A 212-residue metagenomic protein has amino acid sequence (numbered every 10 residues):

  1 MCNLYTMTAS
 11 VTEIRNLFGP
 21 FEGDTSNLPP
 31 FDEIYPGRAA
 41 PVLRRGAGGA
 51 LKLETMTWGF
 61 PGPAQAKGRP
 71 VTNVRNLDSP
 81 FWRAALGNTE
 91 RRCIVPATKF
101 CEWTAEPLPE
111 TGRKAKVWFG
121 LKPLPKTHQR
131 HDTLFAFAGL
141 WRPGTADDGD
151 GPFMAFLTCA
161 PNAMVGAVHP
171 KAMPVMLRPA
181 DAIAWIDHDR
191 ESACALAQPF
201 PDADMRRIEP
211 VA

Functional and structural regions predicted by a protein language model:
M1-A212: Short linear sequence motif anchored by a di-proline
